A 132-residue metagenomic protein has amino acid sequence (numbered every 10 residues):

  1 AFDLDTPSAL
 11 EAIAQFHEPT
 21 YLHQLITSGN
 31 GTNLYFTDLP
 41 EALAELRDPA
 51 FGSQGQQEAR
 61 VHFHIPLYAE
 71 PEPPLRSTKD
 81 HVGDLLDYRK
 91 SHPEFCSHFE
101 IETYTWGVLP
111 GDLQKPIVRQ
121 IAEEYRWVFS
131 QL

Functional and structural regions predicted by a protein language model:
A1-L132: Histidine-acidic metal/acid-base catalytic patches
